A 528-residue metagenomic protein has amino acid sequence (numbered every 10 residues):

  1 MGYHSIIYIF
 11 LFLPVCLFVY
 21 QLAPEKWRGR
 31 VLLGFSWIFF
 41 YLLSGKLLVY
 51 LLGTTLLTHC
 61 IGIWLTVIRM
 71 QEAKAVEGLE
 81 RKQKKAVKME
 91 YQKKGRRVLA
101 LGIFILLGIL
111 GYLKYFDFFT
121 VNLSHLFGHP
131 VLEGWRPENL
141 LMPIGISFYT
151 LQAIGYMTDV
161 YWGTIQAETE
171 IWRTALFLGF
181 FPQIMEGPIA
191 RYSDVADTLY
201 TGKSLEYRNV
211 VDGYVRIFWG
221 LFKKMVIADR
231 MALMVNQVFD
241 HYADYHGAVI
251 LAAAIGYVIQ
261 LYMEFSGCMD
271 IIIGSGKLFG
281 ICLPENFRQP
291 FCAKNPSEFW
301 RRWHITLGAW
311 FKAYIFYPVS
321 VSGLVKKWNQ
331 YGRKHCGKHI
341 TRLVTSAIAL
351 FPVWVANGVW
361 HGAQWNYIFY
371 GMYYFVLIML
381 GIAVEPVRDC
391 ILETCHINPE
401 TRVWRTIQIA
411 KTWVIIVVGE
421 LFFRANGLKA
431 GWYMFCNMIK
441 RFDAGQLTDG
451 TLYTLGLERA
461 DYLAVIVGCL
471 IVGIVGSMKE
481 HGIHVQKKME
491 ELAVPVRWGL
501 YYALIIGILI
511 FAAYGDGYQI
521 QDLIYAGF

Functional and structural regions predicted by a protein language model:
M1-G527: Membrane-embedded transmembrane alpha-helical bundles that form the catalytic cores of multi-pass lipid-modifying
